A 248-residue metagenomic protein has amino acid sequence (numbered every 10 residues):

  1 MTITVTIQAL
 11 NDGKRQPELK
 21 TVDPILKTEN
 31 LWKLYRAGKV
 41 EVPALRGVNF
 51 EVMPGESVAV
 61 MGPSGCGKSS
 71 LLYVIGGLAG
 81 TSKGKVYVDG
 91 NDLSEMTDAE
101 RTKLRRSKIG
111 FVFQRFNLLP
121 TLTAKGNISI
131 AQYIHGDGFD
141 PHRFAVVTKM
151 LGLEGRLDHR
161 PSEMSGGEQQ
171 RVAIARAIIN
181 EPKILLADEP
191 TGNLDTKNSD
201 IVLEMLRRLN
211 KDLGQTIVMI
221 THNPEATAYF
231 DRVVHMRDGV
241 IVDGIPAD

Functional and structural regions predicted by a protein language model:
M1-L34, D243-D248: ABC-family P-loop ATPase nucleotide-binding domain
V22-M236: ABC family nucleotide-binding domain
P224, V240, D248: Residue-level detector of flexible, active-site-proximal loop/helix-junction positions within diverse enzyme catalytic
V233-I245: H-loop (His-switch) and adjacent beta-strand-loop-beta switch element of ABC-type ATPase nucleotide-binding domains
